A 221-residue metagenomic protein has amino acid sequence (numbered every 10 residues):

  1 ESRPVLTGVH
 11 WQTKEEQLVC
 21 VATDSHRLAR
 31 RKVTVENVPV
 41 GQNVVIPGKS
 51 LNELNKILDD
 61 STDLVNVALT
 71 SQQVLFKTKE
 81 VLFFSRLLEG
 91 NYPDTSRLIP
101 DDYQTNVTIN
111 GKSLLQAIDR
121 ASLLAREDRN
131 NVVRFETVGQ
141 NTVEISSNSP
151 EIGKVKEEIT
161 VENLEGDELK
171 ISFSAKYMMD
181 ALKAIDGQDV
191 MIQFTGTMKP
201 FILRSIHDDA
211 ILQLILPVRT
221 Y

Functional and structural regions predicted by a protein language model:
E1-K32, E36-L88, Y103-Y221: DNA polymerase processivity clamps
